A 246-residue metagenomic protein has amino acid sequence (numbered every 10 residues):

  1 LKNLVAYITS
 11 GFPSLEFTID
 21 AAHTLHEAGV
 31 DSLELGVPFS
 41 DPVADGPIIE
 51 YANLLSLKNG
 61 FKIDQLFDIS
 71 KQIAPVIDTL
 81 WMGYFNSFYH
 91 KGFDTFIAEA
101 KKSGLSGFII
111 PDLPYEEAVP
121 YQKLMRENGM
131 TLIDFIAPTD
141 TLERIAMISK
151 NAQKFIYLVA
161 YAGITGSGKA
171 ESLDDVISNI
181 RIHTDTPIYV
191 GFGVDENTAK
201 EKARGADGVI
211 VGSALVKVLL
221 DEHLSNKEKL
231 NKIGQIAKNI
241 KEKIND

Functional and structural regions predicted by a protein language model:
L1-V76, H90-F93, E228-K232, K238: Conserved N-terminal beta1-alpha1 strand-loop-helix module at the mouth
T9-S14, M82-H90, P114-Y115, I136-T139 (+1 more regions): Glycine-rich beta-to-alpha transition loops that act as phosphate-gripper elements at the mouths of alpha/beta enzyme
L15-L25, D140-N151, V190-V209: Catalytic cores of alpha/beta
S32-P42, G107-I109, P114-E117, Y157-G166 (+2 more regions): Glycine-rich phosphate-binding active-site loops on the catalytic face of alpha/beta enzymes
P47-L80, K123-P138, S172-I188, V194 (+1 more regions): Alpha-helix-loop-beta-strand connector modules within alpha/beta enzyme cores
I49-A52, F135, I145-T184, V218-L220: Glycine/Thr-rich beta-alpha phosphate-binding loop at enzyme active sites
L57-G60, G104-E117, T131-D140, I145-A146 (+1 more regions): Catalytic beta/alpha-barrel core
R181-T186, N197-A206, I210-D246: Alpha/beta catalytic cores of nucleotide-metabolism and tRNA/nucleoside-modifying enzymes
